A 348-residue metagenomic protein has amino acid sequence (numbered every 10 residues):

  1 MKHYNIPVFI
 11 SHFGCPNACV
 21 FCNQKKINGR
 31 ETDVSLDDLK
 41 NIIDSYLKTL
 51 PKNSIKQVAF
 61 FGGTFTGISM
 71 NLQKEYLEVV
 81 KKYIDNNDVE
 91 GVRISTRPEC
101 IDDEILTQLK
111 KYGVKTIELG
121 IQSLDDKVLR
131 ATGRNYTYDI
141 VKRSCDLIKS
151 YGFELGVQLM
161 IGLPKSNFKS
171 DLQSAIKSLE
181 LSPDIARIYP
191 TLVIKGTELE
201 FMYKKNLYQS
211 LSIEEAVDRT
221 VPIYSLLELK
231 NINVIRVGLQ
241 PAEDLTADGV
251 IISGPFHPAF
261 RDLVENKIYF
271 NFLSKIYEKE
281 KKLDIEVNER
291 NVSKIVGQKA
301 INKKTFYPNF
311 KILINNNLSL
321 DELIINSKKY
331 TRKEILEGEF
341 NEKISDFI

Functional and structural regions predicted by a protein language model:
M1-N28, K40, S45-G62, T66 (+3 more regions): N-terminal pre-triad scaffold of radical SAM enzymes
K2-Y4, K205-I348: Auxiliary Fe-S-binding modules of radical SAM enzymes
H3, N53-Q57, V89-G91, V114 (+5 more regions): A general structural motif
I10-G14, Y189-I194, Q240: Short glycine-enriched loops at secondary-structure junctions
C15-C19, I194-F201, L245-A247: Short acidic/His/Gly/Ser-rich catalytic and metal-binding motifs that mark active-site loops of diverse hydrolases
I27-N41, G62-V217: Conserved non-cysteine loop/helix-boundary elements of the Radical SAM core domain that shape
L39, I43-Y46, V80, L273-Y277: Generic hydrophobic alpha-helical segments
Y46-L47, Y83-I84, L227: Conserved hydrophobic residues forming the short capping helix/wall of the S-adenosyl-L-methionine
